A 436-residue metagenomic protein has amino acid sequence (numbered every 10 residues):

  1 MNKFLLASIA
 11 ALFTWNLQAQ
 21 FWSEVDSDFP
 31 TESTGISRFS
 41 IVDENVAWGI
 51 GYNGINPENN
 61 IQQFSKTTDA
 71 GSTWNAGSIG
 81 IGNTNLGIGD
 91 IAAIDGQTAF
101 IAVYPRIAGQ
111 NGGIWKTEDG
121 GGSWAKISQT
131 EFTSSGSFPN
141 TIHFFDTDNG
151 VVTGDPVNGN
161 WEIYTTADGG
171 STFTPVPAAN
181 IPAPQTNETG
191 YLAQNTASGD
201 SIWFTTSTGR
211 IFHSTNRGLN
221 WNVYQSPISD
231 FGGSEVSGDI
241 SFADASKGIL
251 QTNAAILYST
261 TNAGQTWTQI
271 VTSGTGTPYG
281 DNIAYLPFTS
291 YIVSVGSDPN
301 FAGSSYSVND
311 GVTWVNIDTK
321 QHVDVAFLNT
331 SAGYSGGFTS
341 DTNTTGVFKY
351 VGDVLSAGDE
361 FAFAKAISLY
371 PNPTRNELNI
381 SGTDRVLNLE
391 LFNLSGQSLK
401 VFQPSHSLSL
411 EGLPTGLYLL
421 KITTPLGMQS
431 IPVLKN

Functional and structural regions predicted by a protein language model:
M1-F21, A357: Bacterial Sec-dependent N-terminal signal peptides
Q20-F29, P57-G80, G113-E131, E162-P182 (+4 more regions): Asp-box/BNR beta-propeller loop motif
F29-I36, I81-I88, E131-P139, I181-G190 (+2 more regions): Short glycine-/Asp-/Thr-/Trp-enriched loop segments that recur within the blades of beta-propeller repeat domains
N45-G49, Q97-I101, D148-V152, D200-W203 (+3 more regions): Entry beta-strands of beta-propeller and related beta-repeat scaffolds
T277-G280, W314-L328: Conserved blade-ending motifs and adjacent loop-strand segments that build the rim/top face of beta-propeller domains
Y350-Y370, S398: Residue-level detector of functionally pivotal "anchor" positions at catalytic/ligand-binding pockets or at interdomain
F392-S398, Y418: Short, glycine-anchored, charge-dense loop/turn motifs used at functional sites
L417-N436: C-terminal tail/sorting-segment detector
